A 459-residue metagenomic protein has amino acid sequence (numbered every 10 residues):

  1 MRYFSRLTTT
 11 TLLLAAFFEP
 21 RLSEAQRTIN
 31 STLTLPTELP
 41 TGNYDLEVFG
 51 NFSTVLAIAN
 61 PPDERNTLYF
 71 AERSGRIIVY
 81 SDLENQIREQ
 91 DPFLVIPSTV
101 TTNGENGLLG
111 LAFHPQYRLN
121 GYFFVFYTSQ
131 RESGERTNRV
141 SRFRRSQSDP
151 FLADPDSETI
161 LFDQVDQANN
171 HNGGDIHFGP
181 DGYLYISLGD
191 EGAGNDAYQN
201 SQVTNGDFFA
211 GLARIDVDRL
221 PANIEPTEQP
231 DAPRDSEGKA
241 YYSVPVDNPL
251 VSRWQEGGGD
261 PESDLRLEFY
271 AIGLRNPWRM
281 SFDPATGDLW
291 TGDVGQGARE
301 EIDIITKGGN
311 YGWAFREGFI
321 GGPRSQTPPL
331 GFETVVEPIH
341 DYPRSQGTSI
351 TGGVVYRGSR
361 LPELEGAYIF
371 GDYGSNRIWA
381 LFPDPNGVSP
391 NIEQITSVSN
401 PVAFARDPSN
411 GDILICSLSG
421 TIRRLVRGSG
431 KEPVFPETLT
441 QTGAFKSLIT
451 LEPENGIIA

Functional and structural regions predicted by a protein language model:
M1-T9: Bacterial N-terminal signal peptides that target proteins for export
T8-A16: Hydrophobic alpha-helical targeting segments used for export or membrane insertion
A16-L22: C-terminal segment of classical bacterial N-terminal signal peptides
Q26-N195, R279-F282, G287-A298, Q346-N386 (+2 more regions): Acidic, Gly/Ser/Thr-rich repeat motifs that build Ca2+-stabilized beta-propeller blades
L33-N51, Q86-T102, F143-Q167, N205-N276 (+3 more regions): Blade-edge beta-strand/turn elements of extracellular beta-propeller and related beta-sheet repeat scaffolds
A193-D207: Acidic/polar, solvent-exposed loop segments in beta-strand-rich repeat domains
R316-T348, T450-I458: Predominantly extracellular/luminal regions of secreted and cell-surface proteins, especially disulfide-bonded
P401-A403: Repeated scaffold domains used in trafficking and secretory/extracellular systems, primarily beta-propellers
